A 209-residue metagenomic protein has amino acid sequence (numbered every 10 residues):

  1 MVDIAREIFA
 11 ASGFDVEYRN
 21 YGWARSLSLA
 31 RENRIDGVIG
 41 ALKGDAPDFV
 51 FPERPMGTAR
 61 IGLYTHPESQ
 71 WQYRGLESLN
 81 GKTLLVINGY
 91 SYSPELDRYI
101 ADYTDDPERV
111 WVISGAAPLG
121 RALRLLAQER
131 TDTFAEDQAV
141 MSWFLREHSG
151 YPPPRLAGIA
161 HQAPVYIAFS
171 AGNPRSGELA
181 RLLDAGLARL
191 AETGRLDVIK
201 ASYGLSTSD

Functional and structural regions predicted by a protein language model:
M1-F49, G115, L183, R189 (+2 more regions): Extracytoplasmic small-molecule ligand-binding "clamshell" domains of the periplasmic binding protein/Venus flytrap
V2-A11, E77-L85, Y90, F169-S206: Extended ligand-binding regions for polar small-molecule ligands
A5-S12, R54-M56, Y90-A116, L123 (+2 more regions): Ligand-binding cleft/hinge of the Venus flytrap
F14-D15, R31-G40, K82, P118 (+2 more regions): Alpha-to-beta junction loops
R25-R31, G40-F49, R98, D132-H161: A ligand-binding cleft/hinge motif common to bilobed small-molecule-binding domains
E53-R74, I167-S170: Hydrophobic/proline-rich hinge and linker segments of small-molecule sensing/allosteric domains, predominantly
A59-I61, S149-D184, G204-D209: Periplasmic-binding protein-like
H66-L84, Y99: Flexible hinge/capping segments at coil-to-helix
